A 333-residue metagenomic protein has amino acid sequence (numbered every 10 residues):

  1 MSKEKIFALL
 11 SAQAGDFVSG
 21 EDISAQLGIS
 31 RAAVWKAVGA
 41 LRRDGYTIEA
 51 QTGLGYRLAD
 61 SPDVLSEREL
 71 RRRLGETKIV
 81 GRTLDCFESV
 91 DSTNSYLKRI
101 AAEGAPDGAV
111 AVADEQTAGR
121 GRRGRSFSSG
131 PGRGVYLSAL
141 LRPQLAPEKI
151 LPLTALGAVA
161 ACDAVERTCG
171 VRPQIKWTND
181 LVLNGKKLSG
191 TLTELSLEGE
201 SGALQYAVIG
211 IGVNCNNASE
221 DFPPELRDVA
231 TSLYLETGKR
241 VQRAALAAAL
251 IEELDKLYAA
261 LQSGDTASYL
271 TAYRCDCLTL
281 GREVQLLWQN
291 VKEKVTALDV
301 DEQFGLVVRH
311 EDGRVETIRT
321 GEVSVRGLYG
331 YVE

Functional and structural regions predicted by a protein language model:
M1-S30, G39, R43-D44, L145-K149 (+2 more regions): Long, positively charged amphipathic alpha-helical accessory segments at protein N-termini or as interdomain linkers
S2-E166, K187-S189, V241: N-terminal lobe of the biotin/lipoate ligase/transferase fold
A50-T52, K176, V300-D301: Short, ordered beta-strand-loop transition motifs
E88, I175-W177: Short loop/edge segments at beta-strand edges and connector loops that shape dinucleotide/nucleotide cofactor-binding
